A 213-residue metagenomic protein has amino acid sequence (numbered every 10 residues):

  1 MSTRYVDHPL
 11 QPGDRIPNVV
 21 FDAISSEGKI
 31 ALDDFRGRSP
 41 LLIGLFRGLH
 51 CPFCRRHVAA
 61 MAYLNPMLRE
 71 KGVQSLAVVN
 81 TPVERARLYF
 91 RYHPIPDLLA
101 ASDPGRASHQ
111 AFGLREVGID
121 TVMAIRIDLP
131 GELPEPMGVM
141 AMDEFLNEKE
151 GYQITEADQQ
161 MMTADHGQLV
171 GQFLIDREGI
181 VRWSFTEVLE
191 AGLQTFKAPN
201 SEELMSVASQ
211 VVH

Functional and structural regions predicted by a protein language model:
M1-D33, R56: N-terminal "domain-start" segment that seeds a small globular fold
P17, L42, L169-G171: Short loop/turn microsegments at loop-to-beta-strand junctions
A31-A62, Q74-S75: Short active-site neighborhood of thiol/selenol oxidoreductases, capturing the structured segment around
L45, V78, I175: Catalytic metal- and UDP-sugar-binding loop of GT-A-like glycosyltransferases, i.e., residues flanking the conserved
H57-A111, V117: Structural microenvironment flanking redox-active thiols in thiol-disulfide oxidoreductases
L99, D103-Q194: Thiol/selenol-based redox catalytic cores and closely related redox-interacting motifs
V188-V211: A short, polar/charged loop-to-alpha-helix boundary motif
